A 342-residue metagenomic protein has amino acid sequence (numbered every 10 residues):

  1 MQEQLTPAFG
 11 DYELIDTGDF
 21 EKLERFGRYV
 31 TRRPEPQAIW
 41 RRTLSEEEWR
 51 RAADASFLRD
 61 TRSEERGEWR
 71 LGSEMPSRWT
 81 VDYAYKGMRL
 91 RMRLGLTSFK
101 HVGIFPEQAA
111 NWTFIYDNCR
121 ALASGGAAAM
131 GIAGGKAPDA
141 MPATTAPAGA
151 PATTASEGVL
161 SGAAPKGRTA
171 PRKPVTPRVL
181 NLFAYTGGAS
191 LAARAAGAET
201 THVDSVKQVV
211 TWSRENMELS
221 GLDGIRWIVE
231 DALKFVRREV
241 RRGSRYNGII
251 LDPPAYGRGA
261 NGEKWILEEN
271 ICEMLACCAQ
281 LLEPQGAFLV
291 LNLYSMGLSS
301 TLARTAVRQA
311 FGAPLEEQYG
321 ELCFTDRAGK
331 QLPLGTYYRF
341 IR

Functional and structural regions predicted by a protein language model:
G10-E24, T31-G103: Non-catalytic substrate-recognition/targeting regions of SAM-dependent transferases
T176-L182: Conserved class I S-adenosyl-L-methionine
T186-A198: Conserved SAM-binding loop of SAM-dependent methyltransferases across substrates and taxa, primarily the Class I
E199-D204: Conserved SAM-binding motif I beta-strand of class I
K207-V209, V229-A232, Y246-C277: Mobile active-site "lid"/loop adjacent to the S-adenosyl-L-methionine
Q208-G248: S-adenosyl-L-methionine
L282-F288: Short glycine-dipeptide loop
F288-R342: C-terminal catalytic and target-recognition region of SAM-dependent MTase-like enzymes, primarily methyltransferases
